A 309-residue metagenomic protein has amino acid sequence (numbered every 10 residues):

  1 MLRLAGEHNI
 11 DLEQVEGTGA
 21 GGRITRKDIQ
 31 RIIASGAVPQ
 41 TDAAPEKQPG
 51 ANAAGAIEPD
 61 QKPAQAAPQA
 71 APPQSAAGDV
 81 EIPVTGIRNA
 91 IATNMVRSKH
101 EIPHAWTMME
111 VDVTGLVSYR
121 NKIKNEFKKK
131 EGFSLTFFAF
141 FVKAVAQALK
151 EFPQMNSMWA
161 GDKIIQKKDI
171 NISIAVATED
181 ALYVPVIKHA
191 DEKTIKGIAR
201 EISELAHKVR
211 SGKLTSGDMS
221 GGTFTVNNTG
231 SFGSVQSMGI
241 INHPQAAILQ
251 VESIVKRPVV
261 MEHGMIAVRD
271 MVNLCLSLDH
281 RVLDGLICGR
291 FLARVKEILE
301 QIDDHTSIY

Functional and structural regions predicted by a protein language model:
L4, H8-I10, R23, P39-Y309: C-terminal catalytic/motor cores of large multi-domain enzyme assemblies
V15-G36: Short, Lys/Arg-enriched alpha-helical microdomains
